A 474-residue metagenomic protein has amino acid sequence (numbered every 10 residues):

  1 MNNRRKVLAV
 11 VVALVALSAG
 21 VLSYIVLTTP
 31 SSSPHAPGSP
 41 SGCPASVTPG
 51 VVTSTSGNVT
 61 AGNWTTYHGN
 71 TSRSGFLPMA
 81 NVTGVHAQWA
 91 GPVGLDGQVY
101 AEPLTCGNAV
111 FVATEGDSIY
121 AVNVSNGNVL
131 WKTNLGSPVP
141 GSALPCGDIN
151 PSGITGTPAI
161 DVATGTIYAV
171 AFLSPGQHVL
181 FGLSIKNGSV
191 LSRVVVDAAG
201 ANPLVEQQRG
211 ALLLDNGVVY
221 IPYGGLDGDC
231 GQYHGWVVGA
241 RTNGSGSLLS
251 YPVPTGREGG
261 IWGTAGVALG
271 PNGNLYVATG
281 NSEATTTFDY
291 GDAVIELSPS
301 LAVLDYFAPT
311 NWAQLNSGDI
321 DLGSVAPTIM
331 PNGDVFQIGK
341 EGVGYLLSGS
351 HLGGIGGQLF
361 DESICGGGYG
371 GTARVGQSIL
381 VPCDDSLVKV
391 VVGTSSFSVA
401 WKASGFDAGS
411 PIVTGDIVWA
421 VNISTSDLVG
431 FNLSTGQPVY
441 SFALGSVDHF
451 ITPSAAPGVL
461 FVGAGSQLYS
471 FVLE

Functional and structural regions predicted by a protein language model:
M1-S33: Secretory targeting signatures
I25-E474: Noncatalytic, solvent-exposed loop/strand surfaces of beta-propeller-type extracellular/periplasmic domains
